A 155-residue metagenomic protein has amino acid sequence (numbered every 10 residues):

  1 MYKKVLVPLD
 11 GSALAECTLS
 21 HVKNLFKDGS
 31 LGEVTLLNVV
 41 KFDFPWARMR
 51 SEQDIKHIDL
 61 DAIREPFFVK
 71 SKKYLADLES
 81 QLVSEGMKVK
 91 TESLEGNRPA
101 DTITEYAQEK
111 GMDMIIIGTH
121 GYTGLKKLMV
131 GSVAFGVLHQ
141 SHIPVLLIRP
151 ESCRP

Functional and structural regions predicted by a protein language model:
M1-I58, V83-E85: Small/aliphatic-rich secondary-structure junction motif
Y2, V22, L31, L36 (+6 more regions): Aromatic/pi-system hotspot detector in well-structured domains
K4, A13, E105-P155: Gly/Ser-rich helix-loop-strand patches that form or flank binding pockets for ribonucleotide-derived cofactors
T18, W46-M49, D101-T104, K127-L128: Short, well-ordered secondary-structure micro-motifs
T35-L37, K90-L94, L146: General small-molecule cofactor/ligand-binding pocket signal
V39-K41, G96, P150: Active-site loop/turn elements of alpha/beta-hydrolase fold enzymes, especially the short glycine-/histidine-rich
K56-K73: A short acidic, glycine-rich active-site loop that binds or catalyzes chemistry on phosphate/adenosine moieties
D77-I115, C153-P155: Structural beta-alpha unit
